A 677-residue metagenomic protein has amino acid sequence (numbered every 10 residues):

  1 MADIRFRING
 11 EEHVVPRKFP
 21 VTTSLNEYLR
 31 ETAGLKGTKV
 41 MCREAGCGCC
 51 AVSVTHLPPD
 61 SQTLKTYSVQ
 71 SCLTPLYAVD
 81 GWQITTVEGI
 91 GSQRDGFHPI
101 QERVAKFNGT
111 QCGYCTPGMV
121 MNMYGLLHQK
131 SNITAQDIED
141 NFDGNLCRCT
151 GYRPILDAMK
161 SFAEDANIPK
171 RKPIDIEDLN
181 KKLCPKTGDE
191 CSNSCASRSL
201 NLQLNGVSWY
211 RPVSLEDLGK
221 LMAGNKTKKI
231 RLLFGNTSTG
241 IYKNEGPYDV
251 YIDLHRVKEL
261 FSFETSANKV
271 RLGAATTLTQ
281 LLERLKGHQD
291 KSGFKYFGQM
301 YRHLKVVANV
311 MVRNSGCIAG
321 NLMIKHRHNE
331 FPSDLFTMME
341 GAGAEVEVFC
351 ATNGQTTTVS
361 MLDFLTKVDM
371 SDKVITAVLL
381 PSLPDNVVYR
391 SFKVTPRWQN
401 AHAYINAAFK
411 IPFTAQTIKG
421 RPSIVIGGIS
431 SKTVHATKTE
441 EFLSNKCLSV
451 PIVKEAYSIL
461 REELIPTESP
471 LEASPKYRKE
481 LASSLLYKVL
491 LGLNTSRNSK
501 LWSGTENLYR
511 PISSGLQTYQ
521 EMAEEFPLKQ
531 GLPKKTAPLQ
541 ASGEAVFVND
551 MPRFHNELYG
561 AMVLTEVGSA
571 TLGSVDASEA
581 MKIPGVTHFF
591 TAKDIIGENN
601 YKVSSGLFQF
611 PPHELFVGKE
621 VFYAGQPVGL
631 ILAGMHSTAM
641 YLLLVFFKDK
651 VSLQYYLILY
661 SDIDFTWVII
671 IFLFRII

Functional and structural regions predicted by a protein language model:
D3-R7, E12-H13, A33, S53-P58 (+6 more regions): C-terminal structural segment of proteins
E12-V21: Short, contiguous acidic and Ser/Thr-rich linear segments
H13, T85-S92, S208-Y210, L379 (+3 more regions): Short, well-ordered beta-strand elements within core beta-sheets of diverse protein domains
P20-V52: A basic, amphipathic helix-loop patch mediating RNA/tRNA/ribosome contacts
C42, C47-C50, C72, C112-C115 (+2 more regions): Short cysteine clusters
Q62-G113, I418-R421, I429-V434, I631-L632 (+1 more regions): Gly/Pro-rich active-site capping loops and adjacent beta-alpha segments that organize cofactor/substrate pockets
G89, G235-T237, A592-I595: Short, ordered loop/turn segments at secondary-structure junctions
A163-G206, Y509-I677: Flexible, low-hydrophobicity surface segments
